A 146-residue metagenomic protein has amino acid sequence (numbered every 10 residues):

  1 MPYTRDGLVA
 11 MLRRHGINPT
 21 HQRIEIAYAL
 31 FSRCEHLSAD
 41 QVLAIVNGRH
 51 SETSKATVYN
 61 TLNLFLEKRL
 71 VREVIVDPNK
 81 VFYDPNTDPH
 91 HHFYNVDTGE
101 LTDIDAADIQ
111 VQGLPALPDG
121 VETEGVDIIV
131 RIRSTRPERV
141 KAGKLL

Functional and structural regions predicted by a protein language model:
T4-G16: Short, Lys/Arg-enriched N-terminal segment that forms or immediately precedes the first helix of a structured domain
R13, L66-E67: Alpha-helix C-terminal capping/helix-coil junction sites
P19-H21: Short helix-coil-helix linker/hinge
I24-A29, Q41: Pre-recognition alpha-helix immediately N-terminal to the DNA-recognition helix within helix-turn-helix or winged-helix
R33, S38-H50: DNA-recognition alpha helix
V58-F65: Basic amphipathic alpha-helical segments that dock to polyanions
K68-L146: Non-DNA-binding regulatory cores of transcription-related proteins, predominantly C-terminal effector-binding
